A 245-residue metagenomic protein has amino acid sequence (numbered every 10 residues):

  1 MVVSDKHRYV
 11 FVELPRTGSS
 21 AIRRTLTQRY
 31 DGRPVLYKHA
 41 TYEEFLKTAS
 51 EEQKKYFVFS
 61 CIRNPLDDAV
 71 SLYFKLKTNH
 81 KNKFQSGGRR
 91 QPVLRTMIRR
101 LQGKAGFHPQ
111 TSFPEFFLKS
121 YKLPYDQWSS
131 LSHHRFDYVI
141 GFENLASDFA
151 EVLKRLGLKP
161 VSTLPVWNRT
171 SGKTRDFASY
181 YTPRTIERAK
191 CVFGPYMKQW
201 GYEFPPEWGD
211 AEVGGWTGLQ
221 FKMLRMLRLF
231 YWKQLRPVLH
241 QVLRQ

Functional and structural regions predicted by a protein language model:
M1-Q245: Membrane-interface amphipathic segments in extracytoplasmic regions
